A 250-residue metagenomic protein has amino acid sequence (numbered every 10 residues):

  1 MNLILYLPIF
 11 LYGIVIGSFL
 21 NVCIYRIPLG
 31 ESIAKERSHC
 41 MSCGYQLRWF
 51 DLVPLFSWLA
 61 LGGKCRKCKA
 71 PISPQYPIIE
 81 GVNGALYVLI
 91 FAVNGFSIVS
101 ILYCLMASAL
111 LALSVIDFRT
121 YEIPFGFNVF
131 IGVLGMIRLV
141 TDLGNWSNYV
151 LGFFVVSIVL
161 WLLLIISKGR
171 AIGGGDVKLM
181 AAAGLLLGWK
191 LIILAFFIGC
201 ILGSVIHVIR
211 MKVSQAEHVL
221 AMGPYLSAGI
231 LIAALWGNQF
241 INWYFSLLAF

Functional and structural regions predicted by a protein language model:
M1-I27: Long, highly hydrophobic alpha-helical transmembrane signal-anchor segments
N2-F10, Y76, E80, V99 (+6 more regions): Residue-level signature of transmembrane alpha-helical entry/exit and packing/kink sites in multi-pass membrane
L20-Q75: Membrane-proximal soluble regions of multi-pass membrane proteins
I79-L86, F127-G135, V177-L179, M222-S227: Core segments of transmembrane alpha-helices that mediate helix-helix packing or line hydrophobic substrate/ligand
I90-L102: Transmembrane helix-loop-helix
S100-S204, V208, W243-F250: Functional transmembrane core segments of multi-pass inner-membrane proteins
I209-I232: Interfacial loop-to-transmembrane junctions
